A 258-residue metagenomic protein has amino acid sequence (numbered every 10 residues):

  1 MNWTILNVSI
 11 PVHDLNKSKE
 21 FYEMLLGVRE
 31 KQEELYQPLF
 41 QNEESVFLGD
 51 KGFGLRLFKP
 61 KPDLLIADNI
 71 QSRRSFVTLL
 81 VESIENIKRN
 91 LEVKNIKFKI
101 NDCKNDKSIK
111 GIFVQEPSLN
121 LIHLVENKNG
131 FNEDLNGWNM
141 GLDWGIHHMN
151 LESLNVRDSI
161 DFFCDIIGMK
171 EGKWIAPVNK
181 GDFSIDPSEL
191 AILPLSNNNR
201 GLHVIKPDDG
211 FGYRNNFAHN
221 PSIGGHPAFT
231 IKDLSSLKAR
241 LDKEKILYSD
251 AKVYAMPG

Functional and structural regions predicted by a protein language model:
M1, E33-E34, K88-D143, L151 (+3 more regions): Vicinal oxygen chelate
M1-N2, S9-L55, E152-G201, K243: Core segments of cupin and vicinal oxygen chelate
T4-H13, E44-F53, L65-N90, K110-Q115 (+3 more regions): Vicinal oxygen chelate
E33, P62-A67, G130-N136, N179-G181 (+2 more regions): A short, acidic/glycine-rich surface segment
R56-F58, F113, H123, H203: Conserved beta-strand in the GNAT
P60-P62, S83, K104-N105, N129 (+2 more regions): Short beta->alpha connector loops
D143-I146, I160: Hydrophobic, well-ordered secondary-structure segments
